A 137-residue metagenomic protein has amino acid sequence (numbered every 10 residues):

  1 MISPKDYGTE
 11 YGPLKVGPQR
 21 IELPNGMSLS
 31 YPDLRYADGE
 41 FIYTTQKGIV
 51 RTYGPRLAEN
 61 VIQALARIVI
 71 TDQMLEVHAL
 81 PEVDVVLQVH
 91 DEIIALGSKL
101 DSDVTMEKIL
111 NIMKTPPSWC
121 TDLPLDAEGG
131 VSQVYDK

Functional and structural regions predicted by a protein language model:
M1-K137: Conserved catalytic core of nucleotide polymerization and phosphodiester-bond processing enzymes
